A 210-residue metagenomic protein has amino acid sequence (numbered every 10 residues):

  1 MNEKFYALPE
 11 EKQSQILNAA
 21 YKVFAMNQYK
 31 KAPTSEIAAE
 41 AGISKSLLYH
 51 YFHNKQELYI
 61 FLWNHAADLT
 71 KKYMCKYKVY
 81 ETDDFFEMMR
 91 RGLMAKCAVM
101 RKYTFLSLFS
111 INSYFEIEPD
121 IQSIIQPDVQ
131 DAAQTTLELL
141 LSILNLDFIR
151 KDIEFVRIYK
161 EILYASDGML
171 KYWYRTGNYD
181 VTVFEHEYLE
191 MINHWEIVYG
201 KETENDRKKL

Functional and structural regions predicted by a protein language model:
M1-E10, T203-L210: N-terminal intrinsically disordered/low-complexity leader segments
K4, Q15, V23-E57, F61: Helix-turn-helix
E10-N18, K31, Y51-C75, R90: An amphipathic alpha-helix adjacent to DNA-recognition modules
A19, V23, A95, V99 (+1 more regions): Amphipathic alpha-helical interface segments
M26-K30, E81, Y103: Short coil/turn segments at alpha/beta junctions that flank glycine-rich nucleotide-binding fingerprints
D68-V79, D83, R91, A98 (+4 more regions): Amphipathic alpha-helical packing segments from all-alpha helical-bundle domains
M100-I121, K171-R175: Amphipathic alpha-helical segments used for helix-helix packing
L108-I111, Q126, L144-I192, E202-L210: Hydrophobic/aromatic-rich alpha-helical bundle segments in the mid-to-C-terminal region
